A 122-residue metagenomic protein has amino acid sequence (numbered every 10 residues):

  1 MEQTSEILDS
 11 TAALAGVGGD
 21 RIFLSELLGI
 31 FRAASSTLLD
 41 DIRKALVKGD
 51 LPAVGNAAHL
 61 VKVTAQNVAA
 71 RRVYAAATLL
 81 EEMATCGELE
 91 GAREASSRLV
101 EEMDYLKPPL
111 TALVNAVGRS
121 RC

Functional and structural regions predicted by a protein language model:
M1-C122: Two-component system phosphorelay core
